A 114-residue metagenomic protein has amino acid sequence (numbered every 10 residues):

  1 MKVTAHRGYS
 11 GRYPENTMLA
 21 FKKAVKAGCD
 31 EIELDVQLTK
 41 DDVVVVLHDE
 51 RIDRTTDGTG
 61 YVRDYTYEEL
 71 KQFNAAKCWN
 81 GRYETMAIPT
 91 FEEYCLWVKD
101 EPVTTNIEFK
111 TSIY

Functional and structural regions predicted by a protein language model:
M1-Y114: Phosphate-group recognition and catalysis centered on beta-loop-alpha active-site segments
